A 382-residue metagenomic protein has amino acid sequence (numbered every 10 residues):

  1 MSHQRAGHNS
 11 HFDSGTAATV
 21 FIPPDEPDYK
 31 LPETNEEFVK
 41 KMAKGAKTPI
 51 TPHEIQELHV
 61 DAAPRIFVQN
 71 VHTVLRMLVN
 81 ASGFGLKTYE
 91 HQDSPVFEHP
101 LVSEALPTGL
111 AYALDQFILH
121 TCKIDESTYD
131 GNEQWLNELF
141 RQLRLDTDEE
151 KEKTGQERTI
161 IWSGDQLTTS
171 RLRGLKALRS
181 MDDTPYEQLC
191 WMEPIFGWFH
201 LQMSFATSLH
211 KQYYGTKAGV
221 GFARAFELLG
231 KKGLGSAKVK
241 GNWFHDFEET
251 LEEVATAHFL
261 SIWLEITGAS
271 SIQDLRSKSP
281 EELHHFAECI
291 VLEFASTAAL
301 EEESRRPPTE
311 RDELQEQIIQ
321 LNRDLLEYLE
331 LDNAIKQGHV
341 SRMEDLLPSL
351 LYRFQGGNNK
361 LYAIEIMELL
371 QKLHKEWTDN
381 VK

Functional and structural regions predicted by a protein language model:
M1-K382: Buried hydrophobic core signal strongest for RNase H-like alpha/beta domains in large, well-folded nucleic-acid enzymes
